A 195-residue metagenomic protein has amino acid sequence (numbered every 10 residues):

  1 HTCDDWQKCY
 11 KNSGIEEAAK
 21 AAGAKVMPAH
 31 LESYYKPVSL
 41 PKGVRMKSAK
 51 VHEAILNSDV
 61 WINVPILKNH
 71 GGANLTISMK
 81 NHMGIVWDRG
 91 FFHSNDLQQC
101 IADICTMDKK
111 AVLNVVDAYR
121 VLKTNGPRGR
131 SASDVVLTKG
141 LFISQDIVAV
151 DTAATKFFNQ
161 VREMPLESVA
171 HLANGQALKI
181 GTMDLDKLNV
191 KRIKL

Functional and structural regions predicted by a protein language model:
H1-L195: N-terminal and secondary-structure boundary signal
